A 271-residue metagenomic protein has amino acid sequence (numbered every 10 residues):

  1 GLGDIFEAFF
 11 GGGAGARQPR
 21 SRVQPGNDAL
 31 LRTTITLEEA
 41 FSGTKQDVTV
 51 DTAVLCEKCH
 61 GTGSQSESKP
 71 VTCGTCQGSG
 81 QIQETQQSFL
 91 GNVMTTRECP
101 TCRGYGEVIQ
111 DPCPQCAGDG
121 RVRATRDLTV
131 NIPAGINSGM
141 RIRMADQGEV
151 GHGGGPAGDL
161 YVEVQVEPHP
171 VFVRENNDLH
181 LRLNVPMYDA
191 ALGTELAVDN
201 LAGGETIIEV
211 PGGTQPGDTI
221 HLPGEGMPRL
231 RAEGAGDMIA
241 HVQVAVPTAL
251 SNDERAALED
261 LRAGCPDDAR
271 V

Functional and structural regions predicted by a protein language model:
G1-Q24, E67-T72, C76-E98: Long amphipathic alpha-helical segments used for membrane anchoring, targeting, substrate engagement, or oligomerization
I5-F6, I35, C59, C76 (+4 more regions): Residue-level signature of catalytic and energy-coupling elements of molecular machines, predominantly ATP/GTP-dependent
R22-K45, E107-V271: Charged, often glycine-enriched C-terminal and inter-domain segments that act as flexible interaction/assembly
F41-V48, E57-S64, Q83-L90, E98-G104: Short, intrinsically disordered, charge-biased short linear motifs at domain edges
A53-C56, T62, P70-C73, T96-C99 (+1 more regions): Residues immediately within or flanking Cys/His clusters that coordinate Zn2+ in small zinc-binding modules
C56-K58, F172-V173: Short aromatic-acidic-glycine turn motif
H60-G63, G74-G80, R103-G106, P114-G120: Cys/His-coordinated zinc-binding microdomains
S66-P70, Q83-Q87, I109-P112, R123-D127: Short Cys/His-rich "knuckle" micro-motifs
